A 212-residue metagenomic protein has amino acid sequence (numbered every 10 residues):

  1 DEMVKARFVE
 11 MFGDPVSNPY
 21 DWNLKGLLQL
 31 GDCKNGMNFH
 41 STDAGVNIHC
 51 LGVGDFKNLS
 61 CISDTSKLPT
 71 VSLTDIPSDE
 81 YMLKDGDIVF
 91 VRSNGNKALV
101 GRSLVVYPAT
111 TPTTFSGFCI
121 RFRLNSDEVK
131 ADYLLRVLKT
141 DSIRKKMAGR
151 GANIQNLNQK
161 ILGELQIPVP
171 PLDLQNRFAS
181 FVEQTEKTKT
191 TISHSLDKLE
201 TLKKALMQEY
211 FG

Functional and structural regions predicted by a protein language model:
E2-M37, E164-N176, Q184-L206, Y210-G212: Non-catalytic DNA-recognition/assembly elements of restriction-modification systems
Y20-N23, H40-N47, T65-S66, G149-G151: Short coil/turn segments at secondary-structure boundaries
L28-H40, G54-D87: Sequence-specific dsDNA recognition surfaces
N38, T111-I120, V129-D132, G151-N176: A short glycine-rich beta-alpha junction/loop motif
G52, D79-K139, N158: A short beta-sheet element
I76-P77, G151, T190: Short, solvent-exposed loop/turn positions at domain surfaces that link secondary-structure elements or cap domain
